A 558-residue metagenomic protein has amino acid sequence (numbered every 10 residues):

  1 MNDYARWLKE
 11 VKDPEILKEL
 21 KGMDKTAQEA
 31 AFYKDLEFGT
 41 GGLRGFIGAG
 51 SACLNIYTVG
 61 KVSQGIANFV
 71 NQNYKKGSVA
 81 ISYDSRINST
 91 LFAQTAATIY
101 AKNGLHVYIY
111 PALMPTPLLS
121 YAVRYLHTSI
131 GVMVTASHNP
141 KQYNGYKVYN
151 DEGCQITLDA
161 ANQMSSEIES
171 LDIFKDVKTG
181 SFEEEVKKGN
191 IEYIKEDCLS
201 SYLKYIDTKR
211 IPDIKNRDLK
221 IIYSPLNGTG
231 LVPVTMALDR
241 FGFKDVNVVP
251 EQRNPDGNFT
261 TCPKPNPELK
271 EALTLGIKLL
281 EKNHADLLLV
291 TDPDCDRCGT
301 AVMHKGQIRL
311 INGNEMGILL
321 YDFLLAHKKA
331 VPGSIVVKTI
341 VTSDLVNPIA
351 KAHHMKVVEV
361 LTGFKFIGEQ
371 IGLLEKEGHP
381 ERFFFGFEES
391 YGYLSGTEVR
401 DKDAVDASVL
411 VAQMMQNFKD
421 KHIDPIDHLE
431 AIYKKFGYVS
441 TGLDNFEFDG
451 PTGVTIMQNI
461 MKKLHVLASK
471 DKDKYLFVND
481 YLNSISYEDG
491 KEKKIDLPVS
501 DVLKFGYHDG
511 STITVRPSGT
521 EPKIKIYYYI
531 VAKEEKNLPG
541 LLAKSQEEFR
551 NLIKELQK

Functional and structural regions predicted by a protein language model:
D3-A96, N103, E185-V186, I191-L219 (+2 more regions): An N-terminal, well-structured beta->alpha segment
V11, A27-L36, N144-L275, L279-L280: Gly/Ser/Thr-enriched, mixed-charge loops and adjacent short helices that form phosphate/oxyanion-binding elements
F32-A52, S137, P225-P233, A237 (+4 more regions): Conserved phosphate/anionic-ligand binding catalytic regions in large, soluble enzymes, centered on
A80-Y143, R240-T300: N-terminal small/polar loop signature for handling phosphorylated ligands or for N-terminal nucleophile
T90-T95, S120-R124, Q142-V148, V186 (+8 more regions): Short acidic, glycine/serine/threonine-rich loops at helix termini
D151-C154, S166, D172, K278-K338 (+1 more regions): Replace "Mg2+/Mn2+-dependent" with "divalent metal-dependent
A285-L287, Q307, H327, V331-R516 (+3 more regions): Phosphate-binding and adjacent anionic-ligand microenvironments
